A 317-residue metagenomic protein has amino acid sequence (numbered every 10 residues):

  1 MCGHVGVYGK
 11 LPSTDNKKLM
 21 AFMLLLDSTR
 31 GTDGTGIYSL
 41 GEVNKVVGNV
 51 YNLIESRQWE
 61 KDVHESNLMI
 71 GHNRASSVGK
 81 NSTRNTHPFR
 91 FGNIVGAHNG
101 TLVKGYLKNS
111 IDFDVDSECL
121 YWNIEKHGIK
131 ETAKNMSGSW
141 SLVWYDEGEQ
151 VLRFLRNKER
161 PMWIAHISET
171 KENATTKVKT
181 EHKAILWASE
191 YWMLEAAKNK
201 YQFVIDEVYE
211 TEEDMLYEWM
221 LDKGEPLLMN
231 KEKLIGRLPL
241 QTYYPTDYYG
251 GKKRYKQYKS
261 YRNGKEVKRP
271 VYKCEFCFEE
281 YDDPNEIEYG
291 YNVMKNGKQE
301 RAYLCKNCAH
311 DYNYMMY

Functional and structural regions predicted by a protein language model:
M1-Y317: Conserved short alpha-helical segments that host acidic/polar catalytic motifs at enzyme active sites
